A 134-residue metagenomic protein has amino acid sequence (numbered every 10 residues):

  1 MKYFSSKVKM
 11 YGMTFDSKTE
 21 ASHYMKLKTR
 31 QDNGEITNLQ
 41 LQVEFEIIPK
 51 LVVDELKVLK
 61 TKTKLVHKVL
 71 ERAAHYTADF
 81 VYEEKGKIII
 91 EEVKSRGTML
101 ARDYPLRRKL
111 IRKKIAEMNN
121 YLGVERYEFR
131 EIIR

Functional and structural regions predicted by a protein language model:
M1-R134: Electrostatic, structured charged patches in enzyme active sites and in nucleic-acid/phosphate-binding
